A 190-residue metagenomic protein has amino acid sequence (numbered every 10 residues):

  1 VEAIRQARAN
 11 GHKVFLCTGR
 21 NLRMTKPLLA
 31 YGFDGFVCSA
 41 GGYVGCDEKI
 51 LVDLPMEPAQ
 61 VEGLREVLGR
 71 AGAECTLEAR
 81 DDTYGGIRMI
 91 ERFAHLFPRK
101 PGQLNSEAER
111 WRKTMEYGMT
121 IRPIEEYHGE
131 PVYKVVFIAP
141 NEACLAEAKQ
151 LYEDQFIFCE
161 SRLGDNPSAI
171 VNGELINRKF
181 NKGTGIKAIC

Functional and structural regions predicted by a protein language model:
E2-L104: Active-site phosphate-binding/coordination module
E78, D82-C190: Conserved acidic, metal-coordinating active-site core of Asp-based, Mg2+-dependent phosphoryl-transfer enzymes
